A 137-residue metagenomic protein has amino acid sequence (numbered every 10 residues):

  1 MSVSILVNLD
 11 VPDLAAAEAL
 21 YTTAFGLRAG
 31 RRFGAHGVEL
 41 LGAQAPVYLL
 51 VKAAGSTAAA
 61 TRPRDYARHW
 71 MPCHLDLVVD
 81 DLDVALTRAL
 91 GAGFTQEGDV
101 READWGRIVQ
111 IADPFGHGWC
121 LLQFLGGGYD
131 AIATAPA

Functional and structural regions predicted by a protein language model:
M1-L6, L27-D76, L86-A112, Q123-A137: Vicinal oxygen chelate
P12, T95, F115: Adenine-nucleotide cofactor-binding loop residues
A17-T22, A89, G116: Conserved active-site tyrosine of GNAT-family acetyltransferases
G118-L121: Short glycine-/small-residue motifs
